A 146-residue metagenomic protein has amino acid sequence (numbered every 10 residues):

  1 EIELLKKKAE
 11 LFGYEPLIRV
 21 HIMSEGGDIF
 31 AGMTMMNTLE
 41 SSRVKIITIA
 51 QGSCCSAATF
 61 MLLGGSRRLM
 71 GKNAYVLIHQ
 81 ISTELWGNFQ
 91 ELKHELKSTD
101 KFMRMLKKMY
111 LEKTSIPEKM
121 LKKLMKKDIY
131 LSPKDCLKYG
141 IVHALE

Functional and structural regions predicted by a protein language model:
E1-E146: Terminal-region recognition feature
